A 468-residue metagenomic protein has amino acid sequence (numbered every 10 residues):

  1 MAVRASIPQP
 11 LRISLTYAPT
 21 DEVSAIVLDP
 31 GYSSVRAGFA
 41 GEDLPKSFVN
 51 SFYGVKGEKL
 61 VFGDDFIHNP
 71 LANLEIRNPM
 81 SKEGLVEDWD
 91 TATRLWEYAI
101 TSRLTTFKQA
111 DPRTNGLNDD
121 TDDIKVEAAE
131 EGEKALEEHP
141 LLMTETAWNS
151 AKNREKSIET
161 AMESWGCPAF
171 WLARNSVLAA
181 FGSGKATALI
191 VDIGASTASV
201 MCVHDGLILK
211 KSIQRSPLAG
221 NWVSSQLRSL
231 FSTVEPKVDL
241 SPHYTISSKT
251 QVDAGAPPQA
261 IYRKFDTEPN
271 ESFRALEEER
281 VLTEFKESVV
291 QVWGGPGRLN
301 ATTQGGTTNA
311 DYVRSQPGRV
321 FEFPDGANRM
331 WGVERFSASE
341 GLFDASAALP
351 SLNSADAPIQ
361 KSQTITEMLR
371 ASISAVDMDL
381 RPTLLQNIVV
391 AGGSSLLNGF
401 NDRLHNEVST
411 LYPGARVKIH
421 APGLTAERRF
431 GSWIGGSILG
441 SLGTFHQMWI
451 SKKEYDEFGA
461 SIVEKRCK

Functional and structural regions predicted by a protein language model:
M1-V191, T197-K468: C-terminal region/appendage detector
